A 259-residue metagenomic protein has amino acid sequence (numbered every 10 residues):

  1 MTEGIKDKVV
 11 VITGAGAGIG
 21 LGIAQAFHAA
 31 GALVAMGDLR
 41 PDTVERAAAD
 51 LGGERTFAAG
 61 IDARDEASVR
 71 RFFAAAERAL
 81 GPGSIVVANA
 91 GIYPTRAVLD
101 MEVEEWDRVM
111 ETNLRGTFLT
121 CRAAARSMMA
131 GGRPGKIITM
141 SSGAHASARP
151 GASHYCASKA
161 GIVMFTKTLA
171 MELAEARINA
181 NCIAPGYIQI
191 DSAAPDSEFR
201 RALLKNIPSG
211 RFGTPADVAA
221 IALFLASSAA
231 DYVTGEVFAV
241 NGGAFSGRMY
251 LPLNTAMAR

Functional and structural regions predicted by a protein language model:
V87, A174, N179, V233-G235: Short, small/polar-rich loop/turn modules that mediate ligand/substrate recognition or access, typified
A97-V98, E105-M110, L203: Substrate-binding pocket helix/loop in short-chain dehydrogenase/reductase
L99, S147-S153, E175, G210 (+2 more regions): Active-site loop immediately N-terminal to the catalytic Tyr-X3-Lys motif of short-chain dehydrogenase/reductase
C121, S158, T166: Active-site helix of classical SDR
R126, M171-E175, D231: Alpha-helical segment proximal to the catalytic Tyr-Lys
S142: Residue(s) in the substrate-gating loop at a strand-loop-helix junction that position the organic substrate next
S147, T234-R259: Short C-terminal tail/terminal secondary-structure segment of NAD(P)H-dependent dehydrogenase/reductase domains
